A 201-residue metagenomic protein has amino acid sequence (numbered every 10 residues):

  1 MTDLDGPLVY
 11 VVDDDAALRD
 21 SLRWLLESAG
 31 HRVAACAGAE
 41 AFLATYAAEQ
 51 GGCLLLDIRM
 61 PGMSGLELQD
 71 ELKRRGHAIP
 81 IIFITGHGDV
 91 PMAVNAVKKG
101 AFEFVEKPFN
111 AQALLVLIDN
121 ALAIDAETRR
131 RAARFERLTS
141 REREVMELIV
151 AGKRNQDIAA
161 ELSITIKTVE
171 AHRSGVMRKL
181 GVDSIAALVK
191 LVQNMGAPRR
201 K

Functional and structural regions predicted by a protein language model:
D3-A17, L22-L26, A39, L54 (+1 more regions): Conserved acidic segment of CheY-like receiver
A37-G38, S64-D70: Acidic catalytic/metal-coordinating carboxylates
E49-L55: Active-site beta3 strand of CheY-like receiver
D57, T85: Active-site residues of response regulator receiver
M60: Receiver (REC) domain active-site loop signature in two-component systems and cognate sites in sensor histidine kinases
D89-P91, V105-I118, E161: C-terminal output helix
M177-K201: Basic, Lys/Arg-enriched C-terminal extension of HTH/homeodomain DNA-binding domains
